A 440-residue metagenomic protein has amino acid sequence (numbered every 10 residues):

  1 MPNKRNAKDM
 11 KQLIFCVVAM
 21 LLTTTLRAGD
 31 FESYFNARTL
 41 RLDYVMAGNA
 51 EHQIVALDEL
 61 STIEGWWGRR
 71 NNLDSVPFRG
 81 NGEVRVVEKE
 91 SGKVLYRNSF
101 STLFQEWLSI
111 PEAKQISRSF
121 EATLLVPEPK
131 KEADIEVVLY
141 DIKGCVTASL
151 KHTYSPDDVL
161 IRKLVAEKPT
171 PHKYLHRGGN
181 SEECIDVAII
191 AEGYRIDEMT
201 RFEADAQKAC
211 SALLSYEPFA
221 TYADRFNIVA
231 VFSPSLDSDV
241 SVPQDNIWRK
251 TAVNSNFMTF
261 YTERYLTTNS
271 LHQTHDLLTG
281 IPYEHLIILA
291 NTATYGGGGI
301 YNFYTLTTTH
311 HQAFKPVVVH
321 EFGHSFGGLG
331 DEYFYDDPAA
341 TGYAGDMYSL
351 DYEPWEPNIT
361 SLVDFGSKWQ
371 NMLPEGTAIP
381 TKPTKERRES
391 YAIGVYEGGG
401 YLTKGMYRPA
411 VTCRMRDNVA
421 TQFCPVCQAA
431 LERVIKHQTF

Functional and structural regions predicted by a protein language model:
L13-L22: Sec-dependent N-terminal signal peptides
T24-A28: Sec/Tat signal peptide C-region and signal peptidase I cleavage site
S33-V55, Y333-F440: Replace "(M1/M4/M9/M12/WLM)" with "(e.g., M1/M4/M8/M9/M12/M26/WLM)" and add "not limited to" to clarify scope
Y34-L160: Beta-strand-enriched, solvent-exposed domains that form extended recognition/catalytic surfaces
V159-E217, A230-V242, T259: Fold-level signature of zinc-dependent metallopeptidase catalytic domains
R201, G298-V319: Short pre-active-site segment immediately N-terminal to the catalytic Zn-binding motif
R225-Y301: Active-site-proximal segments of metallohydrolase catalytic domains
K315-E332: Active-site recognition of the HExxH zinc-binding catalytic motif
